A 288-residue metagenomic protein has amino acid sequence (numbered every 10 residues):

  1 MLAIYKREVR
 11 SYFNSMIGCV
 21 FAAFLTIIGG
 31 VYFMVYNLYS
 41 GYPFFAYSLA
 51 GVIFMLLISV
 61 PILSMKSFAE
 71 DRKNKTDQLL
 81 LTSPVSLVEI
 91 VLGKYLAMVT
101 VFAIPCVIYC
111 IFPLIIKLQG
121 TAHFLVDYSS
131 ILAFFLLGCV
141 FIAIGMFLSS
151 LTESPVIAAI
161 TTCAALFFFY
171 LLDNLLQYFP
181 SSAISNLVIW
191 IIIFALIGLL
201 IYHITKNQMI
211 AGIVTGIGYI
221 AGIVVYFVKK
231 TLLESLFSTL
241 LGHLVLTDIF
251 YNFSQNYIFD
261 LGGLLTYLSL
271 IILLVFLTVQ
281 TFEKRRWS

Functional and structural regions predicted by a protein language model:
M1-E70, I111, H203-K206, A211-T215 (+2 more regions): Hydrophobic alpha-helical transmembrane segments
L2-K6, V88, L92-L96, F124 (+1 more regions): Alpha-helical membrane-protein architecture signal
G18-C19, I90, I157-A159, L264: Alpha-helical transmembrane segments and their helix-entry boundary regions
G29-Y36, S40-S48, V52-M55, A97-A164 (+1 more regions): Secretory targeting signals
A50-I53, S130-L137, A183-A195, G212-I213 (+1 more regions): Alpha-helical transmembrane segments of polytopic membrane proteins
S67-A97: Helix-loop-helix units of permease transmembrane domains in multi-pass membrane transporters, especially ABC
P84, L151-T152, I258: Helix-loop interface residues and adjacent transmembrane-helix termini in multi-pass membrane transporters, primarily
P155-F253: Transmembrane helix segments
